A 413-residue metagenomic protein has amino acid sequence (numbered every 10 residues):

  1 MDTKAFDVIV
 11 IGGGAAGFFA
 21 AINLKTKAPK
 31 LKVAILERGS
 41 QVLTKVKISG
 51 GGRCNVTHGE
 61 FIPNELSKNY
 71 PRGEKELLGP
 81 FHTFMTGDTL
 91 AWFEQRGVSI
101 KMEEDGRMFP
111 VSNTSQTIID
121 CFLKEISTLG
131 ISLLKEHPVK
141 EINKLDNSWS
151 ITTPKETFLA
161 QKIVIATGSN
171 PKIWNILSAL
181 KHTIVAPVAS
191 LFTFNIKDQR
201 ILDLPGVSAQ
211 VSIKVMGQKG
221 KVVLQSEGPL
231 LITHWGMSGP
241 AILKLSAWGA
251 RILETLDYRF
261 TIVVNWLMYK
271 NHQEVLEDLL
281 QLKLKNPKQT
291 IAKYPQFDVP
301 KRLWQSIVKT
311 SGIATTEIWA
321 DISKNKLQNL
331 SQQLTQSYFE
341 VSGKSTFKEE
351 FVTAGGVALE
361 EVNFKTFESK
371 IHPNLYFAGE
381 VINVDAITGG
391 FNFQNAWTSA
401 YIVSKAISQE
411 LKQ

Functional and structural regions predicted by a protein language model:
D2-A16, A34: Beta1/beta-strand and adjacent pyrophosphate-binding region of the FAD-binding site in flavoprotein oxidoreductases
I9, K25-G51: Glycine-rich FAD pyrophosphate-binding loop
I9-I11, L36, V139, I151 (+4 more regions): Short hydrophobic core segments
S40-V42, I48, V56, E60-P63 (+2 more regions): An anion/pyrophosphate-binding glycine-rich loop and adjacent beta-alpha core in soluble alpha-beta enzymes
G51-M102: Glycine-rich active-site loop/strand segments that organize a redox cofactor
K135, Q305-D385: A glycine-rich dinucleotide-binding beta-alpha-beta segment and adjacent secondary-structure elements that constitute
K135-S148: A conserved short coil-to-beta-strand element within the FAD-binding core of flavoproteins
K162, A166-N175, L180, N383-K412: A conserved FAD-binding loop/helix module that cradles the flavin
